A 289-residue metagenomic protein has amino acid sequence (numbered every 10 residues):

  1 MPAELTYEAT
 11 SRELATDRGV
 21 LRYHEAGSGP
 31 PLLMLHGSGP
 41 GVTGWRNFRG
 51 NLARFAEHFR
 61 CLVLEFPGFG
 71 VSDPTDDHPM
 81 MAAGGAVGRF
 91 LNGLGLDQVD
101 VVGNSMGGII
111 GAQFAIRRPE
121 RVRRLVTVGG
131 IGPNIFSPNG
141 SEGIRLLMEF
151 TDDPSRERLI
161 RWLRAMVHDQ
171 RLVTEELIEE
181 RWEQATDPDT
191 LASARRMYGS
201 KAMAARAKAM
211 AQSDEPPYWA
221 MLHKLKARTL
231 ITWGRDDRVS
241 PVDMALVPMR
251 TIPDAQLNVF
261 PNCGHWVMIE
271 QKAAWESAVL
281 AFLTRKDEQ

Functional and structural regions predicted by a protein language model:
D17-V71: Conserved HGGG/HGGXW glycine-rich cap/lid loop of the alpha/beta-hydrolase fold
A53, V63-V102, S277-L280: Active-site loop/oxyanion-hole signature of alpha/beta-hydrolase fold enzymes
G103, G107, G111: Gly/Ala-rich beta-loop-alpha elbow adjacent to hydrolase catalytic centers
A112, I116, R123-R161: Flexible "cap/lid" loop of the alpha/beta hydrolase fold
P138, S155-M221: Conserved alpha/beta-hydrolase catalytic His-Asp/Glu region
L225, I231-W233: Short beta-strand/loop motif that positions the catalytic acidic residue of the alpha/beta-hydrolase fold
D236-S240: Acidic catalytic loop of the alpha/beta-hydrolase fold
A255-Q289: Catalytic active-site module of serine/aspartate enzymes centered on a nucleophile-bearing elbow/loop
